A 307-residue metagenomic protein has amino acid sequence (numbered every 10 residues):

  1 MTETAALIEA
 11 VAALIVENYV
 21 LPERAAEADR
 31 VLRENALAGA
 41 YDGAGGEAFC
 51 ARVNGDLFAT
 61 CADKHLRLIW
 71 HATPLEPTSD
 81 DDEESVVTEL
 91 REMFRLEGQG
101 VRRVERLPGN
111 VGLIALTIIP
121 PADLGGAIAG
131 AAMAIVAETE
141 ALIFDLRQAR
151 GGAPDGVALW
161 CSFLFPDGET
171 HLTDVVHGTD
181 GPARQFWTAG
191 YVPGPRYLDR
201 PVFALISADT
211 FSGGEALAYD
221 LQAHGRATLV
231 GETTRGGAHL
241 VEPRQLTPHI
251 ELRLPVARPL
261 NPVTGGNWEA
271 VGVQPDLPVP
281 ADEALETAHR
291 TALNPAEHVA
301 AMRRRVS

Functional and structural regions predicted by a protein language model:
M1-L113, I118-A141, E297-S307: Terminal targeting/pro-maturation regions of precursor/exported proteins
V11, L57, I114, F144 (+3 more regions): Terminal peptide-recognition signature
G109-V111, E138-L142, E169-T170, D199-P201 (+1 more regions): Loop/turn elements at helix/coil->beta-strand transitions in domains of secreted/extracellular proteins
L116-I119, L146-Q148, V175-V176, L205-D209 (+2 more regions): Active-site-proximal beta-strand/loop segments in catalytic clefts of secreted hydrolases
T139-G152: Short, glycine-/small-residue-enriched flexible loop/hinge segments at domain edges that mediate gating
G151-P201, L205, H239-Q245, V256-R258 (+1 more regions): Gly/Ser/Thr-rich loop/hinge elements
G225-A238: Short, well-structured beta-strand/strand-turn elements
E269, V273-S307: Low-complexity, Gly/Ser/Thr/Pro-rich intrinsically disordered linker/tail segments
